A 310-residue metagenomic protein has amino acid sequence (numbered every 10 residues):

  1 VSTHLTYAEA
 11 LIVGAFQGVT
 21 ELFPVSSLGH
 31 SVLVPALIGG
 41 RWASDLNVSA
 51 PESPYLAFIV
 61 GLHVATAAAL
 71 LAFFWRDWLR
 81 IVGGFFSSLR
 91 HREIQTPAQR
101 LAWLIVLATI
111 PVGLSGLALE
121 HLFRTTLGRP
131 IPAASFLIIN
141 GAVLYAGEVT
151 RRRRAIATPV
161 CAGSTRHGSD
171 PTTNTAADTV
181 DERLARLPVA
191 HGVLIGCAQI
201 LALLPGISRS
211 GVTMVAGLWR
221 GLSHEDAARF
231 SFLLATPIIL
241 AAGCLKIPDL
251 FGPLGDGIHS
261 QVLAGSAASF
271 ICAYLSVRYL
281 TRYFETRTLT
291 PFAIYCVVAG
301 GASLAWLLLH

Functional and structural regions predicted by a protein language model:
V1-H310: Multi-pass membrane proteins that catalyze or facilitate reactions on polyprenyl-/lipid-phosphate substrates and their
